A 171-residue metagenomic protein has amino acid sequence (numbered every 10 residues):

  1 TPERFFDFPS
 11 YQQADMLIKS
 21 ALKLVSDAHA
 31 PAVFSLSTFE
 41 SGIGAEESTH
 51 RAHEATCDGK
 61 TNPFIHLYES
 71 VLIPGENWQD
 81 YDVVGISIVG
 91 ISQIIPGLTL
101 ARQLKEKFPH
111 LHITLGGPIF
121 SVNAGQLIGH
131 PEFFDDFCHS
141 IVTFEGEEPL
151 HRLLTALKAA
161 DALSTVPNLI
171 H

Functional and structural regions predicted by a protein language model:
T1-P31: Non-catalytic, alpha-helical, charged scaffold/linker segments that couple or flank catalytic or architectural cores
S37-H171: Glycine-rich beta-alpha loop elements in corrinoid/cobalamin-binding modules across cobalamin-dependent enzymes
